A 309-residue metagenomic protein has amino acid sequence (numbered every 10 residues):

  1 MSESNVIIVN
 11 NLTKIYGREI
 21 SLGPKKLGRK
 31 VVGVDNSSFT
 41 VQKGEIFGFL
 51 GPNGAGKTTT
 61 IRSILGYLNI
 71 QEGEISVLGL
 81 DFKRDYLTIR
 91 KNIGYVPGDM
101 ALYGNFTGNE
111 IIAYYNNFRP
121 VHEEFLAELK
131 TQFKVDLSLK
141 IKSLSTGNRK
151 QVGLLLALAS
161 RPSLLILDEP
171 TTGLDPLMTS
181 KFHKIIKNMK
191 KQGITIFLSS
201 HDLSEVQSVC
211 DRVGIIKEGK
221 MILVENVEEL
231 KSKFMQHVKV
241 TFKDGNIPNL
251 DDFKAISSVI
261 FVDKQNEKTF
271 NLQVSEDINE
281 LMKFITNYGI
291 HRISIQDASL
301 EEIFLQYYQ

Functional and structural regions predicted by a protein language model:
M1-N5, Q309: Short, Lys/Arg-enriched, disordered terminal segments
S4-I7, K14-L198, L203-K217, L223: ABC transporter nucleotide-binding domains
V9, G108, V227, D297-L300: Structural motif detector for alpha-helix initiation sites
D85, N226, E280: Short acidic active-site motifs
H183-N271: ABC transporter nucleotide-binding domain
Q273-Q309: C-terminal coupling/interaction segments
